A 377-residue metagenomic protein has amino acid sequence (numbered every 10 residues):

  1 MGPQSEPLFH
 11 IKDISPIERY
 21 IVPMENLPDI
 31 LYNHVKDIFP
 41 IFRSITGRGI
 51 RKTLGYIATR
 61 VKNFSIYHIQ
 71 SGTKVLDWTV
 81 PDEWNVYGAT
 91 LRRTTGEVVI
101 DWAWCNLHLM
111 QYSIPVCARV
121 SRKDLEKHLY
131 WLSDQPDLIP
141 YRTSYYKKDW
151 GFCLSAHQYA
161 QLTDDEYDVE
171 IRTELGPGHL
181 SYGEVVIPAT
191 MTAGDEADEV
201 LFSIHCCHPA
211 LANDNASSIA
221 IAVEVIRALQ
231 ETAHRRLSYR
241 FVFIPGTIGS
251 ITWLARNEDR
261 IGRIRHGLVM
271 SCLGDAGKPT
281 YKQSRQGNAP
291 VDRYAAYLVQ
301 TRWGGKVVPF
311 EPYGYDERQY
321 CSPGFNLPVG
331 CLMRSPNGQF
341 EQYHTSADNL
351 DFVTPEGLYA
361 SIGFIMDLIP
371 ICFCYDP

Functional and structural regions predicted by a protein language model:
M1-P3, P7: Positively charged N-terminal leader segments that act as targeting/secretion signals
Q4, I14-P377: N-terminal hydrophobic/helix-forming segments and targeting peptides
